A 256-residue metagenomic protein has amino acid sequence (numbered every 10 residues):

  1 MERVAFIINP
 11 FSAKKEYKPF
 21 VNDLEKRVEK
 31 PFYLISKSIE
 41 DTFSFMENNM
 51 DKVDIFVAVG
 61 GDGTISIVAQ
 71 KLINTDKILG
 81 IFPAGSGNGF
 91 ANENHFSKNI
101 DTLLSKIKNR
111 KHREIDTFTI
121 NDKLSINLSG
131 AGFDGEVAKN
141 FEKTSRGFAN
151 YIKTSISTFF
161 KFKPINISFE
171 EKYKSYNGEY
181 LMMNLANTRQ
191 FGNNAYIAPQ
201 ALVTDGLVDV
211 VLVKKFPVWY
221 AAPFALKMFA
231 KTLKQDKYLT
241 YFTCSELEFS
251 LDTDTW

Functional and structural regions predicted by a protein language model:
M1-F56, S66, Q70, T102 (+1 more regions): ATP/NTP phosphate-donor binding region
A5-I7, S36, D76-L181, T243: Catalytic core of DAGKc-family lipid kinases
E16-Y17, I67-A69, A91-E93, N194-A195 (+1 more regions): Short glycine-/acidic-enriched loop or helix-start segments at secondary-structure transitions that form or flank
K30, V53, E179-Y180, T243-S245: Short, well-ordered alpha-helix to beta-strand connector turns
A58-D62: N-terminal glycine-rich "phosphate-gripper" loop used for MgATP/nucleotide binding and carboxylate activation
G130, D134, N184-A198: Glycine-rich phosphate/pyrophosphate-binding beta-alpha loops
D134-V137, N177-G178, F191-N194, W219-A221: Short acidic/glycine-rich loop or secondary-structure boundary segments that cap or lie
N177, L202, L212-W256: ATP/nucleoside-binding phosphotransfer catalytic cores, i.e., glycine-rich phosphate-binding loops
